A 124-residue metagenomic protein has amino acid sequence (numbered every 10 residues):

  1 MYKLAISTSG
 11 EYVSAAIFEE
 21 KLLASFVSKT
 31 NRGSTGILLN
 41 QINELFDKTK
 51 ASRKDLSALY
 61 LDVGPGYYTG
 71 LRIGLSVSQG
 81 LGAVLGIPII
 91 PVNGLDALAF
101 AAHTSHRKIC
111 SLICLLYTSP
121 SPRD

Functional and structural regions predicted by a protein language model:
M1-L61: N-terminal beta-alpha supersecondary unit
K3-A5, Y60-D62, G70, I109-L112: Short glycine-aspartate micro-motif
T8-E11, L112-L116: A short acidic Gly-Thr/Ser loop motif
A16, A101-H103, S119: Short, well-ordered secondary-structure micro-motifs
L45-T49, V84, A102: Stable alpha-helical structural segments in soluble proteins, enriched in small hydrophobic residues
A58-I89: DPxDG-like acidic metal-binding loop motif
V92-C110: Conserved phosphate-binding catalytic cores of ATP/NTP-utilizing and phosphoryl-transfer enzymes
Y117-D124: Conserved small/polar residues in nucleotide/adenosyl-binding loops
